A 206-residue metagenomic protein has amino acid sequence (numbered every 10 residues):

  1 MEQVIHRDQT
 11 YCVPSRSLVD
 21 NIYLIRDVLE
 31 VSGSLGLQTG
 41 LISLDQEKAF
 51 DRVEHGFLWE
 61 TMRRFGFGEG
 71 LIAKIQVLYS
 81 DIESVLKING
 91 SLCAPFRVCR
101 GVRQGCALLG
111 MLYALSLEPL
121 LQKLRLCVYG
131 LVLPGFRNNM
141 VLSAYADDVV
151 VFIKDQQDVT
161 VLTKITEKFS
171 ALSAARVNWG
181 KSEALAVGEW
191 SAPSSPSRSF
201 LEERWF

Functional and structural regions predicted by a protein language model:
M1-F206: Nucleotidyl polymerases of mobile genetic elements and RNA viruses
